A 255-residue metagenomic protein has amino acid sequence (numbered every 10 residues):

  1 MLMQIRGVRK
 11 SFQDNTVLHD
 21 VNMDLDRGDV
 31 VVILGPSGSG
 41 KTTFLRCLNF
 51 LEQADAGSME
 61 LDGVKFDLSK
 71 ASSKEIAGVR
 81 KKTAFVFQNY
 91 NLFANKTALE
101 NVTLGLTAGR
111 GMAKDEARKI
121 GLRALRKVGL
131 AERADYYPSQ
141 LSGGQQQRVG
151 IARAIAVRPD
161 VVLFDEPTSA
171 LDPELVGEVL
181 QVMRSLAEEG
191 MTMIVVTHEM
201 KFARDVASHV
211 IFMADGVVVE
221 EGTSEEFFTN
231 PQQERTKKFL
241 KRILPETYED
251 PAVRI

Functional and structural regions predicted by a protein language model:
M1-R9, Y248-I255: ABC-family P-loop ATPase nucleotide-binding domain
L2-S224: ABC family nucleotide-binding domain
A214, E225-I255: C-terminal boundary and immediately downstream tail of ABC-type ATPase nucleotide-binding domains
